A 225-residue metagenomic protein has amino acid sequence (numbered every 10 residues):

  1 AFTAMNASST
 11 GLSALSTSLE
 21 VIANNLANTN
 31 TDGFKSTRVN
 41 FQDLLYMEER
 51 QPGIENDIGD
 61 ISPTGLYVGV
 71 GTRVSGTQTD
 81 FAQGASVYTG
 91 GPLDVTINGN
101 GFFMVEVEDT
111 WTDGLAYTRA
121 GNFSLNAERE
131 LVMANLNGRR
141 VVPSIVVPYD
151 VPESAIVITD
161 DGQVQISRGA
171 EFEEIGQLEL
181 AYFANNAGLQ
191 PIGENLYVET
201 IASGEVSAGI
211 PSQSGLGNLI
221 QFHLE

Functional and structural regions predicted by a protein language model:
A1-E225: Amphipathic alpha-helical polymerization modules
